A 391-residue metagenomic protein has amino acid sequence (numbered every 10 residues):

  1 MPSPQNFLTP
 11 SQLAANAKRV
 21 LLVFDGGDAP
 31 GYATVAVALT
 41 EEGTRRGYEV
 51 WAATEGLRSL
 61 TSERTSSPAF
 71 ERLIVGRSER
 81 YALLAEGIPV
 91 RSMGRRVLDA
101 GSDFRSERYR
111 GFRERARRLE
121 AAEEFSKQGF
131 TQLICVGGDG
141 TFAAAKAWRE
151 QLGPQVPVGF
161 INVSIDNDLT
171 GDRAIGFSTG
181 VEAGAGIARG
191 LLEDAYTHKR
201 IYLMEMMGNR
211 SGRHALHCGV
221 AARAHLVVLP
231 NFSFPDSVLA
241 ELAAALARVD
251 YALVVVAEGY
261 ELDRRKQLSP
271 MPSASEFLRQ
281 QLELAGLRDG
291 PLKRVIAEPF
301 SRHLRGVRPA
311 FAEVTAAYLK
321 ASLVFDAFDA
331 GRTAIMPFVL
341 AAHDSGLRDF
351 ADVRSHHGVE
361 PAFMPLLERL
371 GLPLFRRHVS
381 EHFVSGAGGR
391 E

Functional and structural regions predicted by a protein language model:
P2-A14, T65-T131, G140-T141, I165 (+1 more regions): Glycine-rich oxoanion-binding loops at beta->alpha junctions
F7-R72: N-terminal phosphate-binding or glycine-rich loops at protein starts, especially the Walker A/P-loop of NTPases
R19-A29, S102-R108, T131-V136, I201-E205 (+1 more regions): Short glycine-rich or small-residue beta-strand-to-loop segments that form or flank ligand, phosphate, metal/Fe-S
D25-D28, A53-S59, R108-Y109, G138-D139 (+6 more regions): Short, ordered loop/turn segments at secondary-structure junctions
A29-L39, L60-T61, R115-L119, G138-K146 (+5 more regions): Short glycine/serine/threonine-rich phosphate/pyrophosphate-binding segments that cradle anionic phosphate groups
V50-T54, S66, I74, E124 (+5 more regions): Accessory alpha-helical/coil subdomains and C-terminal extensions that flank or cap enzyme catalytic cores
Q267-E391: C-terminal non-catalytic interaction/assembly regions of soluble proteins
